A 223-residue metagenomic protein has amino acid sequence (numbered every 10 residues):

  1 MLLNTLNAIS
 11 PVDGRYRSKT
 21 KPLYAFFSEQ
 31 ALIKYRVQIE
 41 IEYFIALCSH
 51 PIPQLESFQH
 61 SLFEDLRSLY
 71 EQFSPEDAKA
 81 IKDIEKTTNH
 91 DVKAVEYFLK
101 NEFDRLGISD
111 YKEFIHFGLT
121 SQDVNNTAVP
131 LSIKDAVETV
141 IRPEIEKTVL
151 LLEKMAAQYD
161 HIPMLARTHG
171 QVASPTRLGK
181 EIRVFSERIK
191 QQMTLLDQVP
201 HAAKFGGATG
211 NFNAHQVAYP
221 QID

Functional and structural regions predicted by a protein language model:
L2-H215, Y219-D223: A helix-coil-helix interface module used to build multimeric assemblies and to scaffold catalytic/cofactor sites
